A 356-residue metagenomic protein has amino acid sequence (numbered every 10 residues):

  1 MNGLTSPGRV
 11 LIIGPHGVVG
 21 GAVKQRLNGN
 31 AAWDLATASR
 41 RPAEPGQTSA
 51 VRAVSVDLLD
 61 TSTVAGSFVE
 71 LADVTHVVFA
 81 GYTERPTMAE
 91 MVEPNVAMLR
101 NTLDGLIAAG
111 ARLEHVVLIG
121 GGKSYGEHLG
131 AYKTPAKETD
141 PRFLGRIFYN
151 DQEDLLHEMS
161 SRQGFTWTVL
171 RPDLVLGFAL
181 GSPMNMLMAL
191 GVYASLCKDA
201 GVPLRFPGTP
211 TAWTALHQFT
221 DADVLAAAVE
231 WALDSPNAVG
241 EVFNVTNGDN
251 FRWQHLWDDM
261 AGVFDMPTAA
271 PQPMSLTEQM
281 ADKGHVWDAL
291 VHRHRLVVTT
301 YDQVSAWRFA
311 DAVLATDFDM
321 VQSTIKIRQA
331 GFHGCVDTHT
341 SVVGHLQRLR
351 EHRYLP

Functional and structural regions predicted by a protein language model:
G3-A32: N-terminal Rossmann NAD(P)H-binding glycine-rich loop of SDR-like oxidoreductase domains
A31-P42: Conserved glycine-rich Rossmann-like NAD(P)H-binding loop of the short-chain dehydrogenase/reductase
A43-Q47, V51-N101: NAD(P)H-binding glycine-rich loop region in Rossmannoid oxidoreductase-like domains and their noncatalytic homologs
T75-F79, E90-F148: Conserved Rossmann-fold NAD(P)-dependent oxidoreductase catalytic core, especially the SDR/UDP-sugar
R142-D173, F178: Active-site Tyr-X1-5-Lys
Q163, V175-A194, D223, W231-F243 (+1 more regions): Glycine/proline-rich active-site loop of Rossmann-fold NAD(P)-dependent oxidoreductases
V192-T220: A conserved pocket-lining segment of Rossmann-fold NAD(P)-dependent short-chain dehydrogenase/reductase
L225-A310, S323-I325, Q329, L346-R353: Mid/C-terminal beta-alpha module of Rossmann-like enzyme folds, strongest in SDR-family dehydrogenases/epimerases
